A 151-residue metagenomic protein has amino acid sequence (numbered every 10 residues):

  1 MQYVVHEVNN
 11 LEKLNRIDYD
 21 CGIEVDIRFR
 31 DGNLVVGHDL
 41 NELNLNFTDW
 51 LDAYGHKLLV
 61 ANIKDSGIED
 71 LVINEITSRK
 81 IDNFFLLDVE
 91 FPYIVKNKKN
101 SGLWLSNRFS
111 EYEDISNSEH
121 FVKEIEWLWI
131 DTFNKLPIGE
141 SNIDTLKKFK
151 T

Functional and structural regions predicted by a protein language model:
M1-T151: Phosphate-group recognition and catalysis centered on beta-loop-alpha active-site segments
